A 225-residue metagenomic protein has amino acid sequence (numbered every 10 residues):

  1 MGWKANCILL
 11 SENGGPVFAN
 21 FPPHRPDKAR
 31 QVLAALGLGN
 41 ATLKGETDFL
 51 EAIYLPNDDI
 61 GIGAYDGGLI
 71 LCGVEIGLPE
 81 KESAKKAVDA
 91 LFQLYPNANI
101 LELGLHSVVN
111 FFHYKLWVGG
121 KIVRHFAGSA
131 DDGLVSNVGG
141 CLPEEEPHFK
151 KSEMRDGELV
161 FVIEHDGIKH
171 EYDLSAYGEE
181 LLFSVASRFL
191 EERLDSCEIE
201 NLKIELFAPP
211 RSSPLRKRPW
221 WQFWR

Functional and structural regions predicted by a protein language model:
M1-V32, W224-R225: Short, extreme N-terminal segment that most often corresponds to the first beta-strand
N6, N13, N20, N40 (+5 more regions): Detector for Asparagine
P16, P22-P23, P56, P79 (+6 more regions): Proline-rich intrinsically disordered, low-complexity coils
F18-A19, R30-A34, K85-Q93, S175-F183 (+3 more regions): Generic detector of well-ordered alpha-helical segments enriched in charged/polar residues, highlighting helical
P23, A84, N137-V138: Alpha-helix boundary/interfacial micro-motifs
D27-F126: Short, intrinsically disordered low-complexity segments
G119, R124-W220, W224: Long, compositionally biased intrinsically disordered terminal regions
